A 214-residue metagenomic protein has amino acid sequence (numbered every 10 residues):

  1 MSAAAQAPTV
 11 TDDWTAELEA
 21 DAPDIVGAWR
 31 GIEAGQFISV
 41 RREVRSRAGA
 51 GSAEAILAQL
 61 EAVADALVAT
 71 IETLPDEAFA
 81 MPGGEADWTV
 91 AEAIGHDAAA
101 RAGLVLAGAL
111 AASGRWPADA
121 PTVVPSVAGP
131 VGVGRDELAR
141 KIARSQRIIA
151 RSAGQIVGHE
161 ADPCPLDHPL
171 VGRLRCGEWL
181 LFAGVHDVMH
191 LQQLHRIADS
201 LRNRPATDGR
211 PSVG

Functional and structural regions predicted by a protein language model:
S2-R45, A80-T122, A161-G214: Short, contiguous alpha-helical
I25, I32, I38, I56 (+6 more regions): Weak global preference for isoleucine
V40-F79: Short, contiguous, helix-prone interaction/anchoring segments in small proteins
S46-A53, A128-G132, P169-C176: A short, mixed-charge helix-start or loop-turn motif at secondary-structure junctions
A50-E61, D87, A91-I94, R135-I142 (+1 more regions): Amphipathic, non-membrane alpha-helical segments in soluble helical-bundle scaffolds
Q59-E72, A107, V123-P163, L181: Acidic/histidine-rich alpha-helical segments that form the ligand environment of transition-metal centers
